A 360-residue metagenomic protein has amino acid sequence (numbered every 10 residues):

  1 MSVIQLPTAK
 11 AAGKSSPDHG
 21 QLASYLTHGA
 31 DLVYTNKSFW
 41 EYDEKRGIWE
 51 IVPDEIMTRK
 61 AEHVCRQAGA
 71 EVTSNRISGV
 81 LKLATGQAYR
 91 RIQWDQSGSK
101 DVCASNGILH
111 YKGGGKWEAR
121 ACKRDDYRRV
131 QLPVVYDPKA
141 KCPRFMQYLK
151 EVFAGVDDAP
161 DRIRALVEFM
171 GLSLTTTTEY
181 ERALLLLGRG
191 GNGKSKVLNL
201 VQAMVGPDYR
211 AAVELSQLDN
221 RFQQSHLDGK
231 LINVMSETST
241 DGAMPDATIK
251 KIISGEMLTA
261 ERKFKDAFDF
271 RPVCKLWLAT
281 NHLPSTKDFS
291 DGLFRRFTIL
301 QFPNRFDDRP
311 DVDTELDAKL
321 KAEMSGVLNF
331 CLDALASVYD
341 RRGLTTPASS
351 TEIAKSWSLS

Functional and structural regions predicted by a protein language model:
S2-S38, R66-S360: Feature primarily recognizes SF3-like P-loop helicase cores of small DNA viruses
E41, I48-Q67: Trp- and S/T/G-rich repeat-edge/linker motifs of beta-rich repeat architectures
E44, V52-P53, G98, A121: Short, isolated positions within intrinsically disordered regulatory regions of eukaryotic proteins
E44-K45, K60, R144-Y148: A general alpha-helix detector
K45-R46, G113: Residue-level recognition of short loop/turn positions
